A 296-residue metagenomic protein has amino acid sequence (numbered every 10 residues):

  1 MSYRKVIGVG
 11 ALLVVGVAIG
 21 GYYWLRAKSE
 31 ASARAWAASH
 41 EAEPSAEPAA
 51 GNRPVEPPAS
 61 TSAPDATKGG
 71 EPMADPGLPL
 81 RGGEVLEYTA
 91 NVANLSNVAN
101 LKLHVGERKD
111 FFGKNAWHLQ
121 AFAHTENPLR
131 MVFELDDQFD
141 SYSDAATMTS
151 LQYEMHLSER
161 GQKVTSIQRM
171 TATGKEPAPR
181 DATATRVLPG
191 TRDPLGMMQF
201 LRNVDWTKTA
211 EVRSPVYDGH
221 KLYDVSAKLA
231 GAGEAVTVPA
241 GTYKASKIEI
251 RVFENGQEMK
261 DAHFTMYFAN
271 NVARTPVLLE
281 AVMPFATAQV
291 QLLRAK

Functional and structural regions predicted by a protein language model:
M1-V14: N-terminal Sec-pathway targeting helices
K5, G21-M170, W206-K296: Acidic, serine/threonine-rich low-complexity disordered tracts
G16-I19: Hydrophobic h-region of N-terminal signal peptides that target proteins for export in Gram-negative bacteria
G161-N203: Hydrophobic, well-structured mid-protein blocks that either form specific transmembrane helices
